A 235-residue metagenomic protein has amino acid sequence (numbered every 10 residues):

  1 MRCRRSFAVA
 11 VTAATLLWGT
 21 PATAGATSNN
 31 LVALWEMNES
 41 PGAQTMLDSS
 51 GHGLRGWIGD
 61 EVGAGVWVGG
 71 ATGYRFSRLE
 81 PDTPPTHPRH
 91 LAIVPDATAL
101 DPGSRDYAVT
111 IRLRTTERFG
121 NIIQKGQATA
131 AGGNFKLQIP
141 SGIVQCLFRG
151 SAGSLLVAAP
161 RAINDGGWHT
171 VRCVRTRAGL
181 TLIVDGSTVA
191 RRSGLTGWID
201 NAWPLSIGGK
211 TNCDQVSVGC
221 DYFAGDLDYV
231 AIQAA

Functional and structural regions predicted by a protein language model:
R2-A26: Secretory targeting and sorting signals
A22-P88, A190, I232: Extracytoplasmic low-complexity segments
T27-N30, D96-V109, T129, P160-G167 (+2 more regions): Extracellular/lumenal carbohydrate-interaction signature centered on repeated Trp-anchored short motifs
N29-V32, P41-M46, D82-Q145, L180 (+1 more regions): Extracellular glycan-recognition modules
A33-E36, D48, V109-T115, V171-C173 (+2 more regions): Short hydrophobic/aromatic patches on beta-strands that form ligand-binding or substrate-lining surfaces
P95, C146-T170, S217: Short, aromatic/His-centered strand-loop micro-motif at the edge of beta-sheets
G167-T181, A235: Localized edge beta-strand/strand-to-loop motifs within extracellular or lumenal beta-rich domains
R192-D226: Flexible glycan-contacting loops in extracellular carbohydrate-active proteins
